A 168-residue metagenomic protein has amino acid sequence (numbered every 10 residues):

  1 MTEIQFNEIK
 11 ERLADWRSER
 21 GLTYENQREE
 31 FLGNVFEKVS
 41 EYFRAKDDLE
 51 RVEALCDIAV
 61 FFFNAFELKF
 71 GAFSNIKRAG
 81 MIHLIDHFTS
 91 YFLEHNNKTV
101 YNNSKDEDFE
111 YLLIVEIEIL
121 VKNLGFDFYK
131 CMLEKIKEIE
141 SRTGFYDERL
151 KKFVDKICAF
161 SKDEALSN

Functional and structural regions predicted by a protein language model:
M1-N168: Flexible "arm" and connector segments at domain edges
